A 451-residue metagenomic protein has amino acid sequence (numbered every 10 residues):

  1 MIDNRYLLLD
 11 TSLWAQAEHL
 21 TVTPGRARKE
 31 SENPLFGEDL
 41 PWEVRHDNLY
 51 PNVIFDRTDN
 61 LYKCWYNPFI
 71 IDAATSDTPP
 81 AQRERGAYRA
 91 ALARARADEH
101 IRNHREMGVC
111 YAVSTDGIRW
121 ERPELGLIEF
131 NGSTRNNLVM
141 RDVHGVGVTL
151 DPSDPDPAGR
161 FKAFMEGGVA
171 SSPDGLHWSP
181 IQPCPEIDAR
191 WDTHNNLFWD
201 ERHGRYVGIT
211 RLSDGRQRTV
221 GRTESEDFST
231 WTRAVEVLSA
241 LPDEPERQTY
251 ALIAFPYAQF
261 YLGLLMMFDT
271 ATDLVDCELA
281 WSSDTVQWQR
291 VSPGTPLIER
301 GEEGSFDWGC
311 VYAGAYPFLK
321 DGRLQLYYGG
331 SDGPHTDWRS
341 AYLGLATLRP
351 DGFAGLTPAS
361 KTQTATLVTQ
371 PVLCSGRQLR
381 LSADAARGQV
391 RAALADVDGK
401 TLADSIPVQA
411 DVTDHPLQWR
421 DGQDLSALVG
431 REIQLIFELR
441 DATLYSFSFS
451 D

Functional and structural regions predicted by a protein language model:
M1-D451: Carbohydrate-active catalytic/glycan-binding domains of CAZyme proteins, especially the secreted or lumenal ectodomains
